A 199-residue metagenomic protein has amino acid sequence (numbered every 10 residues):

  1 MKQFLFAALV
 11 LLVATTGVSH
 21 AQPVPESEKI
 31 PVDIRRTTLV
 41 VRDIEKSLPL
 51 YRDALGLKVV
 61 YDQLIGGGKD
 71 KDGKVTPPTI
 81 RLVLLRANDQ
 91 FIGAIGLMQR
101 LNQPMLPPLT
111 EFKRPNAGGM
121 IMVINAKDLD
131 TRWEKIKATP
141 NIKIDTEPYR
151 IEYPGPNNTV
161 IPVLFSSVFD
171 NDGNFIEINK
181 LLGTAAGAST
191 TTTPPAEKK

Functional and structural regions predicted by a protein language model:
M1-F6: Bacterial N-terminal signal peptides that target proteins for export
A7-T16: Bacterial N-terminal signal peptides
S19-A21: Boundary at the C-terminal end of the N-terminal hydrophobic targeting segment
P23-V24, G67-K71, P104-T110, E152-P156 (+1 more regions): A short, acidic/glycine-rich surface segment
V24-P31: Short, low-complexity N-terminal intrinsically disordered segments enriched in polar/charged residues
K29, V40-I92, N157-T159, D170 (+2 more regions): Core segments of cupin and vicinal oxygen chelate
V41-P49, Y61, F91, Q99-D172: Vicinal oxygen chelate
